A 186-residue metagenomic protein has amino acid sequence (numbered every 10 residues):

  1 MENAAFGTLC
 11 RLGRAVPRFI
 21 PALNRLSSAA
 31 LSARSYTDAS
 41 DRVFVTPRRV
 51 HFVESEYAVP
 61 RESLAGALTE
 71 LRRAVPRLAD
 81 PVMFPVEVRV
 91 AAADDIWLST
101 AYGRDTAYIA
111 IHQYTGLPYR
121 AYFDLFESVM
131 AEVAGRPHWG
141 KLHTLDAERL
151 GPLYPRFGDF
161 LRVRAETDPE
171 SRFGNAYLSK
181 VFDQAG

Functional and structural regions predicted by a protein language model:
M1-G186: Noncatalytic alpha-helical scaffold of FAD-dependent oxidoreductases
